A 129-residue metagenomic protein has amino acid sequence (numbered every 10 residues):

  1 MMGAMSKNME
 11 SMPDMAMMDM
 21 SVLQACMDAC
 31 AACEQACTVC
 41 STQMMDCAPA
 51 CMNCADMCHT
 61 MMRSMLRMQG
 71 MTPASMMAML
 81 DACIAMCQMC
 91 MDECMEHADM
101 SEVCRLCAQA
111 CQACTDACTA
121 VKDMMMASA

Functional and structural regions predicted by a protein language model:
M1-A129: Amphipathic alpha-helical hairpins
